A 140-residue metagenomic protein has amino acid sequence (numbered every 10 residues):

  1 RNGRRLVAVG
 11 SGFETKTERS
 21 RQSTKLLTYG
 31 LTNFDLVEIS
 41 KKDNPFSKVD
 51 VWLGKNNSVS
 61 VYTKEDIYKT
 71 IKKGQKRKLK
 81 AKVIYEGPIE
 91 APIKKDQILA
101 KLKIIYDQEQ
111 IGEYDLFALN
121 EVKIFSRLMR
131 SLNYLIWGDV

Functional and structural regions predicted by a protein language model:
R1-V140: Domain-terminus/edge residues, biased toward the C-terminal soluble/receptor-binding domains of extracytoplasmic
